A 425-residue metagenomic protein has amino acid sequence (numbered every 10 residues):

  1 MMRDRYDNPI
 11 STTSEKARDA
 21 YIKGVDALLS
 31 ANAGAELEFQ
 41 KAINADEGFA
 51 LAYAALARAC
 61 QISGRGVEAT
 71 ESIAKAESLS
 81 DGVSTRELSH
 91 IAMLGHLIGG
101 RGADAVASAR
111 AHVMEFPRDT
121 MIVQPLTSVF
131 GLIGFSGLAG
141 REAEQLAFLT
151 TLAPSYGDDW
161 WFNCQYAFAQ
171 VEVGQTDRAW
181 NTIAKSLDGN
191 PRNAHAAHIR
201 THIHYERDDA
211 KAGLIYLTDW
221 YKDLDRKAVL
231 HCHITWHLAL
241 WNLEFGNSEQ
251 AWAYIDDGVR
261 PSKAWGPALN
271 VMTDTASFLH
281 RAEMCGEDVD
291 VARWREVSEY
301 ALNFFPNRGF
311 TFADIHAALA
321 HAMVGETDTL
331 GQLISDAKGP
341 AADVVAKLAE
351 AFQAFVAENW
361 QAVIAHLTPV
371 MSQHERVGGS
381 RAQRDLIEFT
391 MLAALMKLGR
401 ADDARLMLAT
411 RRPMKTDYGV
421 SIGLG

Functional and structural regions predicted by a protein language model:
D7-I10, K75-E87, M114-D119, L149-D159 (+4 more regions): Flexible helix-coil transition and linker loops at the boundaries of alpha-helical arrays
E15-A20, G48-L51, V83-S89, R118-V123 (+8 more regions): Generic helix N-cap/helix-start motif at coil->alpha-helix transitions
K23-Q40, N44-A103, F130-R141, D208-A210 (+1 more regions): Inter-helical turn/loop elements of alpha-helical hairpins
Q40, E68-S80, A103-F116, A139-P154 (+7 more regions): Alpha-helical repeat scaffolds
L51-I62, A92-G99, Q124-S136, C164-E172 (+6 more regions): Tandem amphipathic alpha-helical repeat scaffolds
D81-Q165, E172-A179: Well-ordered mid-protein domain cores that form the structural environment of catalytic cofactors
Q145-F245: Internal metal/ion-chelating core segments
L240-G425: Helix-coil-helix junctions within alpha-helical repeat/solenoid scaffolds
